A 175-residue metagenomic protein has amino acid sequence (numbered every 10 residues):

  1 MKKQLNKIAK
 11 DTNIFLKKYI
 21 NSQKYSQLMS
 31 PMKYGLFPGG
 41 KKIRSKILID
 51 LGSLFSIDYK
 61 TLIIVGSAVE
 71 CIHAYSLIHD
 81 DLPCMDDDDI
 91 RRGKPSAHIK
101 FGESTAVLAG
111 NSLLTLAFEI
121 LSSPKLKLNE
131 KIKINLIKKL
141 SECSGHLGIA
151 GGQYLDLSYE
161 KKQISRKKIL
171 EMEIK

Functional and structural regions predicted by a protein language model:
M1-T12, K24: N-terminal amphipathic alpha-helix initiation
K10, K17-K175: Mg2+-dependent prenyl diphosphate-binding active-site environment of isoprenoid biosynthetic enzymes
